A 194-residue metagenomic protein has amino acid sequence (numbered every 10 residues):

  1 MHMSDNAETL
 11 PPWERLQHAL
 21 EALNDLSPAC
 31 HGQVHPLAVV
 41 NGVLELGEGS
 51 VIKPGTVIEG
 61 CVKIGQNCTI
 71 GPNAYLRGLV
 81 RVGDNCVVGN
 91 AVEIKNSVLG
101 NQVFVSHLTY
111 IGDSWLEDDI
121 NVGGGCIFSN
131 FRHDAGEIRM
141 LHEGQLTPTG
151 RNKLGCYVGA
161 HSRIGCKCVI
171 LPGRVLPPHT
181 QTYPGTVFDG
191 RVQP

Functional and structural regions predicted by a protein language model:
M1-P36, R174, P178-H179, G185-T186 (+1 more regions): Terminal amphipathic alpha-helical/low-complexity segments used for targeting or macromolecular assembly
C30-G32, A38, V92, T109: Small-residue (G/S/T/A) turn/hinge positions that recur once per unit in extracellular repeat modules
V34-N41, E59, R77: Short Cys/His-rich zinc-binding micro-motifs
V39-N41, L46, V51-K53, V57: Active-site cofactor/substrate anionic-group-binding motifs, chiefly glycine- and Lys/Arg-rich phosphate-binding loops
G47, Y157-G159, P177: Residue-level recognition of short, solvent-exposed, well-ordered loop/turn junctions that link secondary-structure
I52-V158, I164, C168-I170, R191-P194: Flexible, glycine/small-residue-enriched loop-and-beta-strand segment within the central core of proteins
